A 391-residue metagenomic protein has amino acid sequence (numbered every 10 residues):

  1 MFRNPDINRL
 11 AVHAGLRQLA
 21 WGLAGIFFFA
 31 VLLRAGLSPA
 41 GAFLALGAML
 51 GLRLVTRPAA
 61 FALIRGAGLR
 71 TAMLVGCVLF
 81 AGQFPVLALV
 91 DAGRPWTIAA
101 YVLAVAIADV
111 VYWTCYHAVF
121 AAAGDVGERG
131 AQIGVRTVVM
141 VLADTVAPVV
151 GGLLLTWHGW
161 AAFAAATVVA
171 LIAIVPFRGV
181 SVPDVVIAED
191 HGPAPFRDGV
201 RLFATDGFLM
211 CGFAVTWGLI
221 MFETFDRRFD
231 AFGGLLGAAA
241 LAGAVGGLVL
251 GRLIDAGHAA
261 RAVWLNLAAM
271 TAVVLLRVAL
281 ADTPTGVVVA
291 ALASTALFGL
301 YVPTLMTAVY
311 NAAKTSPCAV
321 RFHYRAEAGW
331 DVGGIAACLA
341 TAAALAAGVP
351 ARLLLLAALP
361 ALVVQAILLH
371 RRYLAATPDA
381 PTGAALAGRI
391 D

Functional and structural regions predicted by a protein language model:
M1-G51, A194-G237: Helix-loop boundary and gating motifs at the non-cytosolic
G15, R94-Y112, A204, T285-Y301: Hydrophobic core of transmembrane alpha-helices in multi-pass small-molecule transporters, especially MFS/SLC-type
L44-A62, G234-V249: Central cavity-lining transmembrane alpha-helices of secondary-active solute carriers, predominantly the Major
T56-L69, L155, V245-A259: Helix-to-loop junctions at the C-terminal end of transmembrane segments in multipass secondary transporters
V78-A92, A268-D282: C-terminal ends and interior cores of transmembrane alpha-helices in multi-pass membrane transporters/permeases
A104-M140: Cytoplasmic helix-loop-helix junction between adjacent transmembrane helices in 12-TM secondary transporters
V110-G124, W217, G299-T315: Intracellular juxtamembrane helix-capping segments at the cytosolic ends of symmetry-related transmembrane helices
A161-G179, R352-H370: Symmetry-related core transmembrane helices of the 12-TM Major Facilitator Superfamily/SLC fold
